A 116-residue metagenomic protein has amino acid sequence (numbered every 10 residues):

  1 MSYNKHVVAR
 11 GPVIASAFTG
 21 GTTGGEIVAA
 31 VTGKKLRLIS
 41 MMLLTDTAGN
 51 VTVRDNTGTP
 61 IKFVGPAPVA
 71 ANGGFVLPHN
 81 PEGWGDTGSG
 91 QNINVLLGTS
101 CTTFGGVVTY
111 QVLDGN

Functional and structural regions predicted by a protein language model:
M1-L36, V51, G88-G90, L96-N116: C-terminal interaction-tip segments
G11, T59, G65-A67, L77-N80: Intrinsic-disorder/low-complexity coil detector
A15, G33-K35, F63, V69-A71 (+1 more regions): A generic alpha-helix propensity feature with a strong bias for hydrophobic helices
S40-L44: Short edge beta-strand/loop segments characteristic of extracellular beta-sandwich folds
T47-V64: Short, surface-exposed beta-strand/strand-loop-strand elements in extracellular ectodomains
A48, V76-N80, G105: Short, surface-exposed coil-to-beta transition loops
I61-K62, A70-A71, F104-T109: Gly/Pro-rich, tryptophan- and cysteine-flecked surface segments typical of secreted/extracellular proteins
V69-N92, L96-S100: Beta-sandwich interaction modules
